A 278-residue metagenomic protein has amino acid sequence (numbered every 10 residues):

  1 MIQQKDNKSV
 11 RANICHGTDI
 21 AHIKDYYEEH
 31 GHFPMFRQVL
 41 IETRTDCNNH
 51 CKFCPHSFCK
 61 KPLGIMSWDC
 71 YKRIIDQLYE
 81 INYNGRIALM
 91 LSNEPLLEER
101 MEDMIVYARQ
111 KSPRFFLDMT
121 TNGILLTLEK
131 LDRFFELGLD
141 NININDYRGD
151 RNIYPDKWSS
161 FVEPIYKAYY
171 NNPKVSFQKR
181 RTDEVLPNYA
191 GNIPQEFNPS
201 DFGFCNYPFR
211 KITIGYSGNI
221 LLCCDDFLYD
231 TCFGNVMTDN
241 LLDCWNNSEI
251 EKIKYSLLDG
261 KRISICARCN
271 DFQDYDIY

Functional and structural regions predicted by a protein language model:
M1-C59, Y79, C224, N240-Y278: N-terminal pre-core extensions flanking Radical SAM catalytic domains
H22, P62, D201, Y229-C232 (+1 more regions): Glycine-rich, flexible loop/turn motifs
H32-F204: Conserved glycine-rich "GG(E/T)P / GGGxP" loop and the immediately following alpha-helix in the radical SAM core
V162-P194, D225-D274: C-terminal accessory region of radical SAM enzymes
N206-P208: Short, small/polar residue-rich loop motifs at catalytic or cofactor-binding pockets
I214-G215: Short, acidic, Ser/Thr-enriched surface-loop or helix-capping motifs
